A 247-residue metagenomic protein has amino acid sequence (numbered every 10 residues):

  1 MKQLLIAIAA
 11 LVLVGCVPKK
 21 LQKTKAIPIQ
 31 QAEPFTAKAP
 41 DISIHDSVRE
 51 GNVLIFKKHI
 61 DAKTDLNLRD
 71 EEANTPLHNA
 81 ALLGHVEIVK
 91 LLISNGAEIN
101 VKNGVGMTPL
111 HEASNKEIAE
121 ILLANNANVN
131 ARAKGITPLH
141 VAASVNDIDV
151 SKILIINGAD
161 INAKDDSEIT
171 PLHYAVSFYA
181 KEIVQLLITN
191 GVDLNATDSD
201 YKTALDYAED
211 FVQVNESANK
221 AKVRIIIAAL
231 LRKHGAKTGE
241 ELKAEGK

Functional and structural regions predicted by a protein language model:
V17-K19: Bacterial signal peptide processing site
P28-N79: N-terminal segments that cap or nucleate solenoid repeat domains
D46-G51, N79-H85, E112-K116, V141-D147 (+2 more regions): Ankyrin repeat A-helix N-terminal signature
I55, E87-I88, E117-I118, D149-V150 (+3 more regions): Conserved ankyrin/ankyrin-like repeat signature
I60-D65, K90-E98, E120-N128, K152-D160 (+2 more regions): Ankyrin repeat domain, specifically the short helix-to-loop turn at the C-terminus of the second helix of each repeat
D70, N103, R132-A133, D165 (+2 more regions): Ankyrin repeat boundary/linker residues
T197-K247: Leucine-rich solenoid repeat scaffolds
